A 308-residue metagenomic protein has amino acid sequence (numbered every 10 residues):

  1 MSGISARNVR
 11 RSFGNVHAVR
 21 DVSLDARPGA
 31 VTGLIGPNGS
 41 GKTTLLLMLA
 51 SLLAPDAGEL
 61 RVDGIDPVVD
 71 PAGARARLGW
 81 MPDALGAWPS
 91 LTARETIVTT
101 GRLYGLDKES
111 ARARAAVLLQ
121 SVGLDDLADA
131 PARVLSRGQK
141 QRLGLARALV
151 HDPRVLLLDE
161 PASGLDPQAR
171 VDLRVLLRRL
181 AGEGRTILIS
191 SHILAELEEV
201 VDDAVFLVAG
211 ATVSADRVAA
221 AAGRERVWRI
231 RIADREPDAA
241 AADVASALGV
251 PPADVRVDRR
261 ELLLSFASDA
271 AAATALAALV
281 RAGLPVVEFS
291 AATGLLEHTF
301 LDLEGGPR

Functional and structural regions predicted by a protein language model:
A50: Helix-to-loop junction immediately C-terminal to a conserved catalytic motif
G58-V69, G73-A74: Conserved ABC transporter NBD signature motif
S90, P131-L135: Conserved ABC ATPase signature
V98, R102, E109-L127: Conserved ABC ATPase "signature" region
D152: Conserved catalytic motifs of ABC-family nucleotide-binding domains
L156-E160: Catalytic Walker B motif of ABC-type/P-loop ATPase nucleotide-binding domains
R174-F266: ABC transporter nucleotide-binding domain
